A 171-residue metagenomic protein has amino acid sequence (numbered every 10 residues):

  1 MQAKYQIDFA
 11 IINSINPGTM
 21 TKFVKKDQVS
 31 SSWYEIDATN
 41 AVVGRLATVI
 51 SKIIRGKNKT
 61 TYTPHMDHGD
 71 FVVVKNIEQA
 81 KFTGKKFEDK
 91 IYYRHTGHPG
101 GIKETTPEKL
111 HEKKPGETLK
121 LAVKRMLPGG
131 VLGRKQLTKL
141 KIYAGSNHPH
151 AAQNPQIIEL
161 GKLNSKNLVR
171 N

Functional and structural regions predicted by a protein language model:
Q2-Q6: Low-complexity, intrinsically disordered or signal/transmembrane-proximal segments
D8-N16: Short, positively charged and aromatic/hydrophobic N-terminal segments
I15-L121, V131, N154-N171: Ribosome large-subunit tunnel/peptidyl-transferase-proximal elements
E78-A80, G145-P149: Short, internal active-site loops enriched in acidic
G133-K141: C-terminal structural segments of small proteins and small subunits
